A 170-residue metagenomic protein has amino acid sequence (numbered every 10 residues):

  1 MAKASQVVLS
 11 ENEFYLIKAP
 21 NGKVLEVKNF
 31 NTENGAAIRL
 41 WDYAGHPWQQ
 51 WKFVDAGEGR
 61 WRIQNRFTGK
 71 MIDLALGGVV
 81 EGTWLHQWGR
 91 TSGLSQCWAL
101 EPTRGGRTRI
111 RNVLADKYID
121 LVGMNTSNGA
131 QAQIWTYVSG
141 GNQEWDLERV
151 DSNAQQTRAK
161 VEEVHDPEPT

Functional and structural regions predicted by a protein language model:
M1-T32, Q50-V79, C97-T126, E144-T170: Extracellular glycan-recognition/adhesion modules and their associated mucin-like linkers
I17, I38, D42, I63 (+3 more regions): Generic preference for hydrophobic/aromatic residues in regular secondary structure cores
G35-P47, Q87-T91, T136-G140: Surface-exposed turn/loop modules enriched in turn-prone residues
T83, S92, R104-G105: Ordered, small/hydrophobic-rich secondary-structure cores
G129: IQ-motif-like calmodulin-binding regions
Q133-I134, S139, W145-D146: Extended, hydrophobic interaction surfaces within ordered domains
